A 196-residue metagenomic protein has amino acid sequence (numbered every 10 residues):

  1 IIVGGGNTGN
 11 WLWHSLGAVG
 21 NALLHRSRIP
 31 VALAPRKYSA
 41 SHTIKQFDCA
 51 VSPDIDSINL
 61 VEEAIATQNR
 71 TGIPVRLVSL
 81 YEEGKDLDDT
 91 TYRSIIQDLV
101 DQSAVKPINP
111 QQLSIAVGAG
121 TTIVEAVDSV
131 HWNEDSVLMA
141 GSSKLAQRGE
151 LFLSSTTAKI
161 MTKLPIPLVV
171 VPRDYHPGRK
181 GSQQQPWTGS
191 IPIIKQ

Functional and structural regions predicted by a protein language model:
I1, V130-D135: Glycine-rich phosphate-binding loop signature in dinucleotide/nucleotide-binding domains
I2-G5, P30-K37, L168-P172: Short beta-strand elements of ligand-binding domains
V3-A22, I44, A140-K163, P177-G181: Glycine-rich, Arg-bearing micro-motifs that act as flexible, cationic patches
G6-N7, R36-Y38, L80, S143 (+1 more regions): Short, ordered loop/turn segments at secondary-structure junctions
H14, I44, L60, L87-T91 (+3 more regions): Short, well-ordered secondary-structure micro-motifs
K45-R93, D101-A116, N133-V137, K163-L164 (+3 more regions): Small/aliphatic-rich secondary-structure junction motif
V117-E125: Charged docking surfaces used in two-component/phosphorelay signaling
I123, S136, G141-S143: C-terminal accessory domains and tails appended to enzymatic cores
